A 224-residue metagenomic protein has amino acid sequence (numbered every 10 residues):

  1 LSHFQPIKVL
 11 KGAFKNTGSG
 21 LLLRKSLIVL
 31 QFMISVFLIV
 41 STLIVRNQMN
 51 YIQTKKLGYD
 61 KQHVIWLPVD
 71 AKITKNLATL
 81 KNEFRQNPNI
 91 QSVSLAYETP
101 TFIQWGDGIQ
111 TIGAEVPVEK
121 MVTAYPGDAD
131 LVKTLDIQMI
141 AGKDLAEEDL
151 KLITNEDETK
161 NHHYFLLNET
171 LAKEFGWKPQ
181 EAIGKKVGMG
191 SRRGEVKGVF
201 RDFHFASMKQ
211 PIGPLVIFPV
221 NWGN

Functional and structural regions predicted by a protein language model:
L1-D70, T74: Alpha-helical transmembrane segments of integral membrane proteins
T79-N224: Mid-to-C-terminal secondary-structure elements that act as membrane-proximal/extracytoplasmic interface segments
